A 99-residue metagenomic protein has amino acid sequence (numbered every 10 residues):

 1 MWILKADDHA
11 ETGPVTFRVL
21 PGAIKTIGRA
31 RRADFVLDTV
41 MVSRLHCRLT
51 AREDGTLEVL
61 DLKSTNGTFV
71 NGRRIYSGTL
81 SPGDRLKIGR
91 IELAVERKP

Functional and structural regions predicted by a protein language model:
M1-D38, T50, P99: Intrinsically disordered, low-complexity acidic Ser/Thr-rich regulatory segments
I3, I27, T56, K63 (+1 more regions): C-terminal boundary/linker segments immediately following FHA domains
H9, L20, A30, V40-V42 (+5 more regions): A short, compositionally biased micro-patch
E11, A33-D34, S43, T56 (+2 more regions): Short, surface-exposed beta-strand-loop junctions and turns on beta-sheet-rich folds
T16, F35, G55-L60, N71: Generic detector of short alpha-helix boundary/capping microenvironments and adjacent low-complexity segments
